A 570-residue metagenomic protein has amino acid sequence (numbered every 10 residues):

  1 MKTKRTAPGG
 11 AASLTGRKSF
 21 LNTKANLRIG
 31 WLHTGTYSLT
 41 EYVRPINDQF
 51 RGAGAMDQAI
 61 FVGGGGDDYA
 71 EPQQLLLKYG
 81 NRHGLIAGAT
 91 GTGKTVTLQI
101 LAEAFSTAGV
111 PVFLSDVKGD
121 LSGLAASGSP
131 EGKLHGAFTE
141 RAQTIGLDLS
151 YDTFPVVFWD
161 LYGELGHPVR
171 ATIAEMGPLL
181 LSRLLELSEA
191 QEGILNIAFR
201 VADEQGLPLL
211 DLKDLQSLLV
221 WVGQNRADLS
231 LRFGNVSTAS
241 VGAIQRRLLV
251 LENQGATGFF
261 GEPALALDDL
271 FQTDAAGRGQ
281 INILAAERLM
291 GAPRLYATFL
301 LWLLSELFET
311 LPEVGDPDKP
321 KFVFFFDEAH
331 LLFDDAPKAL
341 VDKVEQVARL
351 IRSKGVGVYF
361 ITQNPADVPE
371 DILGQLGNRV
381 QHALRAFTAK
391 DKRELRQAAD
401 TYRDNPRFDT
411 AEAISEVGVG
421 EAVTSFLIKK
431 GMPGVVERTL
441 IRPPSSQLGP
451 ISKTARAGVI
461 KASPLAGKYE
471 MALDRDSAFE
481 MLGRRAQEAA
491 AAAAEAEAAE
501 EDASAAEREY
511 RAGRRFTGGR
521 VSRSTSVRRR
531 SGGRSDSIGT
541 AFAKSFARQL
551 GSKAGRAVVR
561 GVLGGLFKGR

Functional and structural regions predicted by a protein language model:
K2, F20-A89, V96-L147, Y151 (+3 more regions): Basic- and hydrophobic-enriched, low-structure N-terminal and domain-boundary segments that flank ATP-binding catalytic
T3-S13, A25-N26: Positively charged N-terminal leader segments that act as targeting/secretion signals
K4, N47-Q49, F61, P168-A174 (+3 more regions): Conserved P-loop NTPase motor module
T92, V250, S305-P317, L331-K338 (+6 more regions): Conserved helix-loop functional segments at active or binding sites
I100-A102, A125-D148, Q346-M432: Conserved ATP-driven motor cores of ASCE-family P-loop NTPases powering translocation/secretion/packaging/pilus
A102-V112, G119-Q346, I414-V417, A478: P-loop NTPase motor domains
V112-S115, F325, G357-T362: Structural recognition of the conserved hydrophobic beta-strand(s) that form the central parallel beta-sheet of P-loop
S535-L566: Membrane-active amphipathic alpha-helices enriched in small hydrophobic residues
